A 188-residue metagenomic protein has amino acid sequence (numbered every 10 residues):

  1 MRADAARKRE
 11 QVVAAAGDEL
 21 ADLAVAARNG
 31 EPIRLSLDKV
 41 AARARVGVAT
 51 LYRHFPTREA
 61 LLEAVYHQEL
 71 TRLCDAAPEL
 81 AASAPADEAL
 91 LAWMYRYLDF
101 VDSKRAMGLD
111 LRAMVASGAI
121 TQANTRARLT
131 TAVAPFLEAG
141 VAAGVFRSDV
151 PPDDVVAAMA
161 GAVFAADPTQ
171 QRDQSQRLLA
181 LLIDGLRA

Functional and structural regions predicted by a protein language model:
M1-R43, A60: Basic, helix-initiating cap at the start of DNA-binding domains
A14, D87-D102, T131, P135 (+1 more regions): Amphipathic alpha-helical segments that line or abut small-molecule/effector binding pockets and mediate allosteric
R45-F55: Short hydrophobic/aromatic patch on the recognition helix
T57-L62, L73: Short amphipathic alpha-helical segment with a characteristic S/N-K-E followed by hydrophobic residues
A60, L98-P135, A160-P168: Short secondary-structure transition hinges
A64, A77-S103, T121: Hydrophobic alpha-helical connector segments
N124-R128, A142-A157, T169-Q174: All-alpha amphipathic helical-bundle segments outside canonical DNA-binding/catalytic cores that form hydrophobic
T131, P135-A143, G161, A165-A188: C-terminal peripheral helix-coil segments that are non-catalytic and often amphipathic
